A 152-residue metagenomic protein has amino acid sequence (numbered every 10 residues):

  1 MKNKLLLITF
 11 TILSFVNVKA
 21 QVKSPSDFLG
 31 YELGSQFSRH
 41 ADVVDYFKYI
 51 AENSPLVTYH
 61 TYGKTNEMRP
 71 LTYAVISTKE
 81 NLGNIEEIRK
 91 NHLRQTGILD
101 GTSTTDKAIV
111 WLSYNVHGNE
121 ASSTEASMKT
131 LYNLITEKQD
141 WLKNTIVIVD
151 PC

Functional and structural regions predicted by a protein language model:
M1-S24: Bacterial Sec-dependent N-terminal signal peptides
Q21-C152: Structured catalytic-domain cores with a bias toward divalent-metal coordination
